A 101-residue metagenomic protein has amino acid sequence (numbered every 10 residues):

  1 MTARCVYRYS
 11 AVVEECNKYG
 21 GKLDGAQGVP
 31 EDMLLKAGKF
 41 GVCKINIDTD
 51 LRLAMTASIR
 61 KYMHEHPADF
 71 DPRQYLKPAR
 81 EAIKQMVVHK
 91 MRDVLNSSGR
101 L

Functional and structural regions predicted by a protein language model:
M1-K36, I45-D48: Catalytic alpha/beta core domains of metabolic enzymes, predominantly
V29-L101: C-terminal alpha-helical cap/extension of soluble enzyme domains
